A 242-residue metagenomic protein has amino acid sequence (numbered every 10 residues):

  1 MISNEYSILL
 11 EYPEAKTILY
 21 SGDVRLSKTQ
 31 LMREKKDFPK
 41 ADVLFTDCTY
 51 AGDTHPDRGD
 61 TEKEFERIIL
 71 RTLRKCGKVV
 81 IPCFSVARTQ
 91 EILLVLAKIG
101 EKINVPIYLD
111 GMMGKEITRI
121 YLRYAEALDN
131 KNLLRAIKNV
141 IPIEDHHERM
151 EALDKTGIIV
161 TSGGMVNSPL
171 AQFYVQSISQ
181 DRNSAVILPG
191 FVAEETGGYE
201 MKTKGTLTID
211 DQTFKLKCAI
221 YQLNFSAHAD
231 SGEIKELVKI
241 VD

Functional and structural regions predicted by a protein language model:
M1-I107: His/Asp/Glu-rich metal-coordinating catalytic cores of metallo-dependent phosphodiesterases/hydrolases acting on
L10-Y12, K35-F38, T61, V95-E101 (+4 more regions): Short, solvent-exposed amphipathic alpha-helical segments in soluble enzyme and RNA/protein-processing domains
A15, V24-S27, Y50-A51, V86 (+5 more regions): Short, glycine-/Ser/Thr-/acidic-enriched flexible segments
D37, N130-R135, T208-K217: Short, conserved catalytic or adaptor-binding loops enriched in Gly and charged residues
E64-I68, L170, D230-L237: Well-ordered alpha-helical segments embedded in enzymatic catalytic cores
E66-E195, D242: Hard-cation-handling environments
S179-C218: Redox- and metal-dependent alpha/beta enzyme cores, enriched for Fe-S-associated oxidoreductases and cofactor-handling
L207-L237: Generic long, charged, amphipathic alpha-helical segments
